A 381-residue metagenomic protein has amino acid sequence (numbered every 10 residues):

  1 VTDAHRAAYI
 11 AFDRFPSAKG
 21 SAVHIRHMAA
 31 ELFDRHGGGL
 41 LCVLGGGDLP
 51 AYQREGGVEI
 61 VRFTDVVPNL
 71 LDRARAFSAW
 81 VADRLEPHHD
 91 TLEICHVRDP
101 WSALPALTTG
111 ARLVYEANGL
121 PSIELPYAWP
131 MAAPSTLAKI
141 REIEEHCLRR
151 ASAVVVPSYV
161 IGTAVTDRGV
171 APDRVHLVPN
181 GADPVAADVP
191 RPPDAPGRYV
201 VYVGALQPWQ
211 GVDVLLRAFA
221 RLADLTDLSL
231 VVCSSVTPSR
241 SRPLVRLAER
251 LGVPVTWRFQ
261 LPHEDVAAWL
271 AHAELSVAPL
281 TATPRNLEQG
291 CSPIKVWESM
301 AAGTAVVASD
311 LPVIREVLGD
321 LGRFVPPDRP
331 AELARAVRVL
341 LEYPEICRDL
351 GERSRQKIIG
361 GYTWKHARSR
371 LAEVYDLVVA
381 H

Functional and structural regions predicted by a protein language model:
A8-I10, V155, P193-A220, L230-V231: Conserved donor-binding/catalytic core segment of Leloir-type glycosyltransferases
C42, S276-A278, E298-A308: Short hydrophobic beta-strand element within catalytic cores of glycosyltransferases and related nucleotide-activated
G46, S229-L244, F259: Glycosyltransferase donor-sugar binding loop
A82-D83, L104, Y115, P121 (+1 more regions): Membrane-proximal helix-turn-helix segments that form the acceptor-binding/catalytic region of lipid-linked
S152, L270-Q289, T304: Acidic donor-binding loop of glycosyltransferase active sites
V160, G181: Carbohydrate-associated surface elements
R242-L270, L275: Nucleotide-activated donor-binding/catalytic signature segment of Leloir-type glycosyltransferases, i.e., the conserved
G322-A331, V339-P344: Conserved acidic donor-binding segment of nucleotide-sugar-dependent glycosyltransferases
